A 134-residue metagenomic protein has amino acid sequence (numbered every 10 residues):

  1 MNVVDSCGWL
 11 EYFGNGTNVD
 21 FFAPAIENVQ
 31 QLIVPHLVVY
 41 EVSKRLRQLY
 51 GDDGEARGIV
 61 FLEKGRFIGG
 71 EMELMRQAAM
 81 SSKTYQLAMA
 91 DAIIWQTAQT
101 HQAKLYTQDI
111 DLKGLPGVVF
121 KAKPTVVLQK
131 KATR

Functional and structural regions predicted by a protein language model:
M1, W95, Q99-R134: Acidic, PIN/NYN-like endoribonuclease modules and their adjacent C-terminal/linker elements
M1-V34, R47-R57, Q129-R134: Short, well-structured N-terminal submotif of metal-dependent ribonuclease cores
W9-L10, V39, L112-K113: A generic structural signal for short hydrophobic patches within well-formed alpha-helices
N28-V29, K64-G65, H101, L115: Structured helix-beta-strand junction loops
I33, I68-G69, V119-K121: General small-molecule cofactor/ligand-binding pocket signal
H36-V42: Short, conserved active-site loops that position catalytic residues or coordinate cofactors/metal ions across diverse
F67-Q108: Active-site neighborhoods of divalent-metal-dependent phosphate/nucleic-acid chemistry enzymes
